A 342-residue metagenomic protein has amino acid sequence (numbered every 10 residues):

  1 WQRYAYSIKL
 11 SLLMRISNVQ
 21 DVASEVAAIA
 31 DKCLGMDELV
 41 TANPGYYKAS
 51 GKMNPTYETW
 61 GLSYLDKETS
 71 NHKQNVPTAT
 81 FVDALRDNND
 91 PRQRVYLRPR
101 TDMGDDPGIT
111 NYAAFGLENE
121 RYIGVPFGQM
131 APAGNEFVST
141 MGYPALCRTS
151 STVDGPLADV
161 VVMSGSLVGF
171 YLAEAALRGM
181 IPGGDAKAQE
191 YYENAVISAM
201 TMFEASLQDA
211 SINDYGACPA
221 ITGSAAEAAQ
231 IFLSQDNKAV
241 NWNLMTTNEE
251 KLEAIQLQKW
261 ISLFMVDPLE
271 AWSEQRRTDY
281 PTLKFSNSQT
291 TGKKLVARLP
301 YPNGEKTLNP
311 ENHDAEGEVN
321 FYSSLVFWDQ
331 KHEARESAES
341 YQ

Functional and structural regions predicted by a protein language model:
W1-L207, M245-L252, Q258, Y341: Structured, solvent-exposed acidic/aromatic patches
M200-Q342: C-terminal functional modules
